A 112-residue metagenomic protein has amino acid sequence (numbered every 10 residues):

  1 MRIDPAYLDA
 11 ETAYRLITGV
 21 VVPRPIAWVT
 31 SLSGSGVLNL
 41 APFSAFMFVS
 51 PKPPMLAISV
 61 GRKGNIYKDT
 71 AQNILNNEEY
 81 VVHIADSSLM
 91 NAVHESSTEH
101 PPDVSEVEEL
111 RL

Functional and structural regions predicted by a protein language model:
M1-N39, M47-L112: Active-site-proximal mixed secondary-structure blocks
